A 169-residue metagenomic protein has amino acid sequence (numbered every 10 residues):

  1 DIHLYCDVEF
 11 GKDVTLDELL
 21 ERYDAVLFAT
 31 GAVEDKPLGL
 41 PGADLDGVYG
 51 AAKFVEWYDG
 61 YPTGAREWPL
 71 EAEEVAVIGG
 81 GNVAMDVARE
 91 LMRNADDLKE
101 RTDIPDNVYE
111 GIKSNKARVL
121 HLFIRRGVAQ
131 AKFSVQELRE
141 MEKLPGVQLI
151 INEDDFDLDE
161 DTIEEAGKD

Functional and structural regions predicted by a protein language model:
D1-L45, I163: Feature captures the FAD/FMN-dependent oxidoreductase FAD-binding
Y5-E9, A51, N152: Conserved beta-strand termini and adjacent loop/short-helix elements that scaffold enzyme active sites in alpha/beta
K12-V14, E34-P37, W57, V83-M85 (+2 more regions): Flexible loop/turn segments at secondary-structure boundaries
D35-S114: Glycine-rich dinucleotide-binding loop and its adjacent helix/turn
M85-D169: Dinucleotide-binding/catalytic capping subdomain of oxidoreductase cores
